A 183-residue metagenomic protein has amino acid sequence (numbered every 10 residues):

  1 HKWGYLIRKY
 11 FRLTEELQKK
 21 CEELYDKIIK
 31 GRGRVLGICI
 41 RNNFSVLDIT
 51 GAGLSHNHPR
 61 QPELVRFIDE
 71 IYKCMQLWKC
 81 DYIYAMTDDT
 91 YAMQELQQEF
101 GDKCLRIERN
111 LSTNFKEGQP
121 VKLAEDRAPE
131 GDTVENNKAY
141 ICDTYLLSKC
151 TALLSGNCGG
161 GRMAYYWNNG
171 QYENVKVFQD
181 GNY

Functional and structural regions predicted by a protein language model:
H1-K73, L77-K79: Secretory-pathway luminal glycosyltransferase catalytic domains
C39-L47, A52, V65-D69, M75-G131: Catalytic donor nucleotide-activated moiety binding site of glycosyltransferases and closely related
S55-H56, G101-K103, Q171-Y172: Glycine-rich, phosphate-binding/catalytic loops in enzymes
H56-P59, E130-V134: Short, contiguous acidic/charged loop-to-helix segments that flank catalytic cores in large enzymes
D69-Y72, N136-C142: A short, acidic, amphipathic alpha-helical segment used as a generic capping/interface helix at domain edges
D89-T90, G181-Y183: Short beta-alpha junction loops
Y140-N182: A donor-sugar binding/catalytic signature common to diverse glycosyltransferases and related nucleotide-sugar
